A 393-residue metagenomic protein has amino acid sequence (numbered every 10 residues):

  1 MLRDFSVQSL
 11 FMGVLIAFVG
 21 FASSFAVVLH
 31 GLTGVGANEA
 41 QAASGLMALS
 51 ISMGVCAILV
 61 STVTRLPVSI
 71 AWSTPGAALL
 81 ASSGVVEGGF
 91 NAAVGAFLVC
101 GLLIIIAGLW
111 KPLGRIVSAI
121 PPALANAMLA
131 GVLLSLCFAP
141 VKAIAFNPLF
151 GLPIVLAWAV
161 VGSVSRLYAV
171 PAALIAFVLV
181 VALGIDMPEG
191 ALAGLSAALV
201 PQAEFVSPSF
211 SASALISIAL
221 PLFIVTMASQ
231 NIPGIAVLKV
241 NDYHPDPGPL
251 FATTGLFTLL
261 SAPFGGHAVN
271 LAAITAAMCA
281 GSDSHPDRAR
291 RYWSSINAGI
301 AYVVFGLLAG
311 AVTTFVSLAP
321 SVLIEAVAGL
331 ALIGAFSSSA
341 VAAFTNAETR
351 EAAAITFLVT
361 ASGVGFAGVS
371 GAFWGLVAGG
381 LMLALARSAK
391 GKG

Functional and structural regions predicted by a protein language model:
M1-A43, P171-P247: Helix-loop-helix hairpins and the membrane-proximal interhelical loops of multi-pass alpha-helical transport proteins
L2-S6, H30-L59, L220-Y292: Membrane-embedded helical hairpins/re-entrant loop segments and their flanking transmembrane helices within multi-pass
G13-I16, N38-S44, S61-P67, V117-A123 (+4 more regions): Short, amphipathic, aromatic/basic-enriched membrane-interface segments that mark the entry/exit of transmembrane
I16-F18, C56-V68, F257-H267, G363-A367: Transmembrane alpha-helix interface/packing and boundary motifs in multi-pass membrane proteins, characterized by
A40-A42, A48, C56-L113: Membrane helical hairpin/interfacial module
T64-A77, V117-A125, H244-L250, H267-A276 (+4 more regions): Short, non-helical or kinked segments that cap or interrupt transmembrane helices
L79-V86, W158-V161, A276-R290, S294: Interfacial segments of multi-pass membrane proteins
E87-A191, N297-G393: Membrane-embedded alpha-helical modules
